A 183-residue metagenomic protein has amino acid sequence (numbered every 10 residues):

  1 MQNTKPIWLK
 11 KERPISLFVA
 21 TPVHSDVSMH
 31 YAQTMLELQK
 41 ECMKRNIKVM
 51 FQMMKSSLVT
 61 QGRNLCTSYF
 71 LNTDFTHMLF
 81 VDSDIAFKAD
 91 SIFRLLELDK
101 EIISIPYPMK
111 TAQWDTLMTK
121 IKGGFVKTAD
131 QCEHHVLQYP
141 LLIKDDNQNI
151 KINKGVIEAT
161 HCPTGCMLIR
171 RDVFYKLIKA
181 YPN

Functional and structural regions predicted by a protein language model:
M1-S57, Q61: N-proximal low-complexity "stem/linker" segments adjacent to membrane-targeting elements
H24-D26, M54, I85, I92 (+1 more regions): Residue-level marker for beta-strand->alpha-helix junctions and adjacent short loops that shape enzyme
Q39-N46, N72-T73, A180-P182: Alpha-helix termini
V49, T76, E101: Conserved acidic residues
N64-H77: Active-site nucleotide-sugar/metal-binding loop of Leloir-type enzymes
T67, K88-N183: Conserved catalytic core of nucleotide-sugar-dependent glycosyltransferases
D74-K88: Short beta-strand-to-loop acidic/aromatic patch adjacent to the donor-nucleotide binding site
